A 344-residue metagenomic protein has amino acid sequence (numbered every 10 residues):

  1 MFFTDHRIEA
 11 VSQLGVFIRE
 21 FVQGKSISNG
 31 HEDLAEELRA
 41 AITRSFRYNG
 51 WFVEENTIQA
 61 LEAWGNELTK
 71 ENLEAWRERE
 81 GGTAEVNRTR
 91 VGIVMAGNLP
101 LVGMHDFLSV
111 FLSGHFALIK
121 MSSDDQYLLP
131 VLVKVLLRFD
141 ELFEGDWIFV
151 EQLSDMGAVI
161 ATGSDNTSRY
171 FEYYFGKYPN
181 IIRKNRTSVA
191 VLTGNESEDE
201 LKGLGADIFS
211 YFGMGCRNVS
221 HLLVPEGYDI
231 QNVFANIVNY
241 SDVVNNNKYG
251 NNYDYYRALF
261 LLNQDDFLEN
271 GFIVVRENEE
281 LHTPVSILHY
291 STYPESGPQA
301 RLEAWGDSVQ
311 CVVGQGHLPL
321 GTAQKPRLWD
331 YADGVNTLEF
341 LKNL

Functional and structural regions predicted by a protein language model:
M1-R90, H289-A300, S308-P319: N-terminal Rossmann-like NAD(P)+-binding subdomain of aldehyde/semialdehyde dehydrogenases
R7, G114, V159, L192 (+2 more regions): Residue-level signal for inorganic ion chemistry
A75-F139, F143: Conserved small-residue-rich beta-alpha loop and adjacent elements that most often cradle the phosphate/pyrophosphate
E78-N98, V150-D155, D165-T167, I273-P284: Donor nucleotide-activated moiety binding/catalytic core segment of transferases that use nucleotide-activated donors
R90-V94, A117-K120, G157, P225 (+1 more regions): Short hydrophobic beta-strand segments
S122-D125, K184-S188, K325-R327: Short, acidic/turn-prone active-site loops that include or flank metal/cofactor- and phosphate-binding residues
F139-L222, E226-Y228, P284, A332-L344: Conserved NAD(P)+-binding/catalytic subdomain of aldehyde/semialdehyde dehydrogenases
Y211-L344: NAD(P)-dependent aldehyde/semialdehyde dehydrogenase
